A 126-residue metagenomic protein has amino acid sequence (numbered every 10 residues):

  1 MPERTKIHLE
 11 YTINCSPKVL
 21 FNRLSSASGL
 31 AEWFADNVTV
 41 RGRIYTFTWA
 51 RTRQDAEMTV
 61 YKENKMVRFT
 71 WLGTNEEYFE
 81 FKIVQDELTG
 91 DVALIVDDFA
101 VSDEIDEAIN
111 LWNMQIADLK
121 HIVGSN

Functional and structural regions predicted by a protein language model:
M1, N37, M58-T59, I83-Q85: Short secondary-structure boundary/capping segments
M1-N37: Hydrophobic ligand-binding cavity/cleft-lining segments
P2-R4, C15-K18, A31, Y45 (+2 more regions): Charge-dense, helix-prone N-terminal extensions
H8-E10, R53-D55, Y78-E80, I109: Well-ordered beta-strand positions in beta-sheet-rich domains
L20-F21, L30, Y45, M58 (+3 more regions): Hydrophobic pocket/interface hotspot
S28-Y78: Glycine-rich portal/gate segments that line the openings of hydrophobic small-molecule binding cavities
R68-H121: Beta-strand/loop substructures that line and gate deep hydrophobic ligand-binding cavities in soluble
V123-N126: Short, highly charged C-terminal tails/helix-capping segments
